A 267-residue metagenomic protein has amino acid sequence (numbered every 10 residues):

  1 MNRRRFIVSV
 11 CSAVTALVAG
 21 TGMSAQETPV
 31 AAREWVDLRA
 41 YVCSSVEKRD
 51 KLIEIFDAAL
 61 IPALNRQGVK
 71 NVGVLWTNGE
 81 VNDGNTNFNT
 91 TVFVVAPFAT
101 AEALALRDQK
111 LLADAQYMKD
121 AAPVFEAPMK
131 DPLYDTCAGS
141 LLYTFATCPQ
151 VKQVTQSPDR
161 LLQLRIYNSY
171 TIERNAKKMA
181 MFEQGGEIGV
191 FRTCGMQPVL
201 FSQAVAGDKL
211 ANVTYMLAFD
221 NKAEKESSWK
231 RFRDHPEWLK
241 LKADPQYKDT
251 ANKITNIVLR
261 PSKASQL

Functional and structural regions predicted by a protein language model:
I7-M118, P123-W238, Y247-L267: Short S/T/G/P-rich N-terminal loop/turn motif that feeds into the first structured element of a domain
